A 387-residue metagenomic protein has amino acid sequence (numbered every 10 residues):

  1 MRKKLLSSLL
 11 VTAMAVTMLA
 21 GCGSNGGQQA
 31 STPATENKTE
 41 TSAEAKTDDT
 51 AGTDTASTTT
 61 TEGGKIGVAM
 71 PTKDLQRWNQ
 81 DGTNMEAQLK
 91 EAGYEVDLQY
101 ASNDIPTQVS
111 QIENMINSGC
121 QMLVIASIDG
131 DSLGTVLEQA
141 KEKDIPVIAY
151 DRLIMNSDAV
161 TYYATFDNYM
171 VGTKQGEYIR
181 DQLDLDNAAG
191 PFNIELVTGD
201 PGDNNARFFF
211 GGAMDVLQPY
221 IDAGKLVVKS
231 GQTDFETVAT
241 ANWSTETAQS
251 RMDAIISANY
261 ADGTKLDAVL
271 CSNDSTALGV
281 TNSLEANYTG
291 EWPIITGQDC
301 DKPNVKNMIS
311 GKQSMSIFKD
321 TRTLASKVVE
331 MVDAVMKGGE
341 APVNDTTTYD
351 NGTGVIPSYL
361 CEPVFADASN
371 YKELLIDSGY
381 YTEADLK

Functional and structural regions predicted by a protein language model:
R2-L5, M18, C22-K387: A residue-level marker of the well-folded mature domains of exported/periplasmic proteins
L10-M18: Hydrophobic core
